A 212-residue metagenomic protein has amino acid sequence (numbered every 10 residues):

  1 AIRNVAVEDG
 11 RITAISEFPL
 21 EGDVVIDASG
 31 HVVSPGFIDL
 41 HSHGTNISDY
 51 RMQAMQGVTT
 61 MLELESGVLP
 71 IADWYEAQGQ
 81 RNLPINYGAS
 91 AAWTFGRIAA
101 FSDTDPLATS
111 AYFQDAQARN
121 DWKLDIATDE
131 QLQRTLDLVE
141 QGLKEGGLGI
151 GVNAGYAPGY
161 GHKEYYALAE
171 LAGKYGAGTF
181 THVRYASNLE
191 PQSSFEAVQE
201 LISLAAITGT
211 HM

Functional and structural regions predicted by a protein language model:
A1-S34: Histidine-rich, glycine-flanked metal-binding segment
D23-V24, H31, I85, A177 (+1 more regions): A structural micro-motif
I26, A72-A77, H162-E164, Q192-S194: Short secondary-structure transition/capping segments
A28-V33, S48-G151: Divalent-metal coordination cores built from histidine and acidic residues
G36-H43: Metallo-beta-lactamase
H43-T45, S66, A92-T94, G155-A157 (+1 more regions): Active-site beta-loop-alpha junctions enriched in small/polar residues
I126-V152, G159-M212: Histidine/acidic residue-rich metal-binding segments in metalloenzymes
